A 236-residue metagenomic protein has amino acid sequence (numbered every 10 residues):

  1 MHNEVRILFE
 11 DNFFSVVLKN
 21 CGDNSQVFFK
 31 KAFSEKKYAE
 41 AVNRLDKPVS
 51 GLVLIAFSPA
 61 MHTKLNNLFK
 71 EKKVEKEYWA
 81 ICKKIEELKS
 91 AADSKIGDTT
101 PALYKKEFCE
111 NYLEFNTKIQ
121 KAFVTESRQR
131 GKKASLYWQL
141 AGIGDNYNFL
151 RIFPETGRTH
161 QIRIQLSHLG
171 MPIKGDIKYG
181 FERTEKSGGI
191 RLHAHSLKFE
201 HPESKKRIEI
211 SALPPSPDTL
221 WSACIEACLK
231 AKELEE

Functional and structural regions predicted by a protein language model:
M1-I119, F123-S135, G142-G144, R191 (+2 more regions): RNA pseudouridine synthases
K133-L136, G142-F199: Pseudouridine synthase
K198-H201, P215-P217: Non-heme Fe(II)/2-oxoglutarate
